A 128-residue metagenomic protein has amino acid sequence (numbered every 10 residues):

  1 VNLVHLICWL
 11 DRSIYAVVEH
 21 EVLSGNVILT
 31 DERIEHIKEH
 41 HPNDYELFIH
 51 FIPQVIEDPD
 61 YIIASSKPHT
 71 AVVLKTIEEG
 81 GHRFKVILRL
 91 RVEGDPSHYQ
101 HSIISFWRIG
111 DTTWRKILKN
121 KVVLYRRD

Functional and structural regions predicted by a protein language model:
V1-D128: Ribonuclease/tRNase effector modules and their secretory precursors
